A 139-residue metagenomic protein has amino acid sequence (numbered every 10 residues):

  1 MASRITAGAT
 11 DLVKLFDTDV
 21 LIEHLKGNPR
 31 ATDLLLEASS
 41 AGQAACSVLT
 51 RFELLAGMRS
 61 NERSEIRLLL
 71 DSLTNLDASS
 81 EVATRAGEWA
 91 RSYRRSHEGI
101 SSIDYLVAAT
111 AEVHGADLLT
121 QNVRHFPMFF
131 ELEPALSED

Functional and structural regions predicted by a protein language model:
M1-C46, L55-L68, D139: Short, well-structured N-terminal submotif of metal-dependent ribonuclease cores
A2-T10, T74-Q121: Active-site neighborhoods of divalent-metal-dependent phosphate/nucleic-acid chemistry enzymes
F16, C46-S47, A78, Q121: A conserved hydrophobic position in a structured secondary element of the catalytic/binding core that shapes
D17-T18, L54, A86, A111 (+1 more regions): Generic structural signal for small/hydrophobic residues in well-ordered secondary structure, especially within
V20-L21, T50, V82, V107 (+1 more regions): Alpha-helix capping/helix-boundary segments
A31-T32, R51, R63-I66, A83-A86 (+1 more regions): A general structural signal for well-ordered alpha-helical segments in protein cores
R59-S60, Q121-R124: Short, polar loop motifs at secondary-structure junctions
L73-T74, E131-A135: Active-site regions of enzymes building and remodeling cell-envelope glycoconjugates
